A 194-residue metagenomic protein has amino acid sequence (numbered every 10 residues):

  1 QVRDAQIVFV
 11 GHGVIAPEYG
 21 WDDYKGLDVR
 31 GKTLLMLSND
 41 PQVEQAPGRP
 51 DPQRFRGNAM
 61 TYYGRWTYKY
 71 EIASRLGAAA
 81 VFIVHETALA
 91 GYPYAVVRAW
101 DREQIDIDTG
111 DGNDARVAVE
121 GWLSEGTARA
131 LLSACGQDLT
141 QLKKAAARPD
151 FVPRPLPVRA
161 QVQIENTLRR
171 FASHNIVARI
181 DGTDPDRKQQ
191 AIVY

Functional and structural regions predicted by a protein language model:
Q1-G26, G112-Y194: Soluble metallo-hydrolase cores and metallopeptidase-like ectodomains found primarily in the secretory/periplasmic
Q1-V119, D181, K188: Extracellular/luminal Protease-associated
